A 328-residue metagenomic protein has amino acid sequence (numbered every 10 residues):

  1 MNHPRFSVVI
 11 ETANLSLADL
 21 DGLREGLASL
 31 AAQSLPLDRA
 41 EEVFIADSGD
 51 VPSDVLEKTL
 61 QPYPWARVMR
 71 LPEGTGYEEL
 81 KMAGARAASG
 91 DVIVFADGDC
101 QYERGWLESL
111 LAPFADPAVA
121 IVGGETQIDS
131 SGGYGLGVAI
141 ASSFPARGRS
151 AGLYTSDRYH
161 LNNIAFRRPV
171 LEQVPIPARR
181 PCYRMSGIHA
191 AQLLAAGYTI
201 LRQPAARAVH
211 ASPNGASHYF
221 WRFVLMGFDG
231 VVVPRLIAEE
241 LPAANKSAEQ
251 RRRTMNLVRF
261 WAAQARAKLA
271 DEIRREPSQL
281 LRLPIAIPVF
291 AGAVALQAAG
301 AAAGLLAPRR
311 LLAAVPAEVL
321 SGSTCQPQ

Functional and structural regions predicted by a protein language model:
L15, I45-L56, C100: A conserved acidic beta->alpha catalytic loop
G26-R39: Short, acidic, metal-binding catalytic loop of nucleotide-sugar glycosyltransferases
L71-A88, I188: Glycine-rich, basic loop-to-helix element that forms the pyrophosphate-binding segment of sugar-nucleotide handling
I93: Short aromatic/hydrophobic "clamp" motif used to bind/position activated sugar donors
G105-L136: Conserved donor NDP-sugar-binding/catalytic core segment of glycosyltransferases
R147-A165, R179-S186: A recurrent flexible, glycine/aromatic-enriched loop bordering the glycosyltransferase active site that acts as
V174-A191, A195-R202, A206-H218: Donor nucleotide-sugar recognition loop
L225-F228, A244-Q328: Non-catalytic, C-terminal membrane-associated alpha-helical segments of glycosyltransferases
